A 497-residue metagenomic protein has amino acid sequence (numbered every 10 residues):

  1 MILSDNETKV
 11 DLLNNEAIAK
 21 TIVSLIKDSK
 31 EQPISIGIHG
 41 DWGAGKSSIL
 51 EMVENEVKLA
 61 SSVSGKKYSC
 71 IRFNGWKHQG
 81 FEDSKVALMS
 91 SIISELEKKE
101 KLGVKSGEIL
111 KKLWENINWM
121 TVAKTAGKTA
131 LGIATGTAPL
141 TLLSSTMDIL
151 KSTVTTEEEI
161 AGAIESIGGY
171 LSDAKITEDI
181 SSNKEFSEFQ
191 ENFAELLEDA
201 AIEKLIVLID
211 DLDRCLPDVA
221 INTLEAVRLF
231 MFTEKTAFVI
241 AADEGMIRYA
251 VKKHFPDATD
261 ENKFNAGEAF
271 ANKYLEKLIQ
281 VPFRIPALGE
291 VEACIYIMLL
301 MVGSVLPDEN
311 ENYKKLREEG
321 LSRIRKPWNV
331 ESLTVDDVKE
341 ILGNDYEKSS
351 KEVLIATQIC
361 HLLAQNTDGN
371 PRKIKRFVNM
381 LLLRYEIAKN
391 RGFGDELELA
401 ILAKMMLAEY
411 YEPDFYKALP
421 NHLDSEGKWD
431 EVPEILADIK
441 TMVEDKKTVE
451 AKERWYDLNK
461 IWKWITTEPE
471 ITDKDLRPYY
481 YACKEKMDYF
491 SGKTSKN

Functional and structural regions predicted by a protein language model:
M1-E16, K20-Q32, I36, A44-S47 (+8 more regions): The feature marks long, low-complexity, polar/acidic/proline-rich intrinsically disordered regions embedded in large
P33, G65-C70, E203, T233-A237 (+2 more regions): Short glycine-/polar-rich loops that comprise or flank the Walker A/P-loop and associated switch/sensor motifs
S35-H39, R72, L208: Short hydrophobic/aromatic beta-strand immediately N-terminal to the Walker A/P-loop
A44, R214-P217, L229, M246: Residues immediately C-terminal
L59-S91, M246-I247: AAA+/P-loop NTPase substrate/partner-engagement loops
I202-P217: Conserved P-loop NTPase "ATPase switch" module shared by AAA+ and STAND
M231-N265: Sensor-1/coupling segment of RecA-like P-loop NTPase cores
K253, A258-L299, G303: Conserved P-loop NTPase catalytic core
